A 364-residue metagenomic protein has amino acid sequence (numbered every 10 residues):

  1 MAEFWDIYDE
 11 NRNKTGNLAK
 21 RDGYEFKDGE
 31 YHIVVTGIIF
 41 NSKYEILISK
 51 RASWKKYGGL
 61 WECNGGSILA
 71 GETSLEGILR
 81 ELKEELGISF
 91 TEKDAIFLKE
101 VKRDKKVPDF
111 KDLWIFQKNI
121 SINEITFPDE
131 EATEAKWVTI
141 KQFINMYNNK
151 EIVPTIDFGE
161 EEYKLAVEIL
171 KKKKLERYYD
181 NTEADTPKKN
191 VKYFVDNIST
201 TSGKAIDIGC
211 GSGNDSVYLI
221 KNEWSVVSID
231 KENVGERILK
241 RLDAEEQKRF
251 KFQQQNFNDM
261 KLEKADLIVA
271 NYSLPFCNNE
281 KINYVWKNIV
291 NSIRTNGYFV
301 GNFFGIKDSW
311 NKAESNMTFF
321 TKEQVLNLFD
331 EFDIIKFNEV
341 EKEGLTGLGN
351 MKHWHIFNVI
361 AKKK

Functional and structural regions predicted by a protein language model:
A2-T36: Acidic, metal-coordinating catalytic segment for phosphate/diphosphate chemistry, firing primarily on the Nudix
R21-V35, E45-R80, E84: Conserved Nudix-box catalytic region and its N-terminal flanking loop in Nudix hydrolases and closely related
F97-V101, K105-R177, T182-K189, Y193: Nudix hydrolase/Nudix homology domain
E151, K172-S202, G211-K261, K281-Y284 (+1 more regions): Class I (Rossmann-like) S-adenosyl-L-methionine-dependent methyltransferase catalytic domain, capturing the SAM-binding
D207: Class I SAM-dependent methyltransferase core
V269: A conserved beta-strand element that flanks and buttresses the S-adenosyl-L-methionine
Y272-S273: Short catalytic micro-motifs in class I SAM-dependent methyltransferases
N283-T295: A short glycine-rich, Lys/Arg-flanked "PGG" loop and its adjoining helix->strand segment in the class I
